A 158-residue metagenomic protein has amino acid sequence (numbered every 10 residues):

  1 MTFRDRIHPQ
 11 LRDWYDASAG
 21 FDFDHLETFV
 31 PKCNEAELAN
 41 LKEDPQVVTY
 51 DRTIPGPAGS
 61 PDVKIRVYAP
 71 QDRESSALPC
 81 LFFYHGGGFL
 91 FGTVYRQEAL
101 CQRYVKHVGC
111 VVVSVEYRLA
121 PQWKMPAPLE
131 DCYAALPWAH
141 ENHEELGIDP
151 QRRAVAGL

Functional and structural regions predicted by a protein language model:
M1-V67: A glycine/proline-hinged amphipathic helix-loop "lid/cap" segment that gates access to hydrophobic ligand pockets
I65, A77-G87: Short beta-strand element of the alpha/beta-hydrolase
Q71, E116-A120: Short beta-to-alpha linker loops that shape the active-site pocket of alpha/beta-hydrolase fold enzymes
F83, G88-F91, Y95-R96, V112 (+1 more regions): Serine-hydrolase catalytic-loop signature spanning alpha/beta hydrolases and amidase-signature enzymes
Y95-V115: Short amphipathic alpha-helix adjacent to the substrate-entry channel of hydrolases
W123-E145: Alpha/beta-hydrolase active-site loop
W123-P126, R153-L158: Gly/Ser-rich catalytic serine loop of serine hydrolases
H140-A156: Gly/Ser-rich "nucleophile elbow"/oxyanion-hole loop immediately N-terminal to the catalytic nucleophile in hydrolases
